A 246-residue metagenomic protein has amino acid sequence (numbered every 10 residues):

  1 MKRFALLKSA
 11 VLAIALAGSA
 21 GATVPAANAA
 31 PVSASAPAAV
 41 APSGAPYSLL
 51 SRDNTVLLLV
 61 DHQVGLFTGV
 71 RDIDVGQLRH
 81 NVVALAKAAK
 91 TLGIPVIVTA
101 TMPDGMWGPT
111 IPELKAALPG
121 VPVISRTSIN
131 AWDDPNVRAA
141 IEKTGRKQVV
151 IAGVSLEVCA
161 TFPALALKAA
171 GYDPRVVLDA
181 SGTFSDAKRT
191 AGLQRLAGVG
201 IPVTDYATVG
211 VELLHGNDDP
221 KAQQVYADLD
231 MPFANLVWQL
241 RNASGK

Functional and structural regions predicted by a protein language model:
R3-V24: Gram-negative bacterial Sec-dependent N-terminal signal peptides
A30-S128, K143, T190-A197, I201-P202 (+2 more regions): Active-site acidic carboxylates
V83, P135, E157-T161: Glycine-rich phosphate-binding loop at the start of an alpha helix
W107-L114, V137-R138, P163-L165: Distinct, well-ordered alpha-helical segments
R126-A140: Short phosphate-binding loop-to-helix
S128-I129, D179-G182, V209: Short, acidic/turn-prone active-site loops that include or flank metal/cofactor- and phosphate-binding residues
I141-K147: Glycine-rich phosphate-binding loop signature in dinucleotide/nucleotide-binding domains
Q148-G200: A contiguous pocket-lining binding segment that forms or flanks enzyme active sites
